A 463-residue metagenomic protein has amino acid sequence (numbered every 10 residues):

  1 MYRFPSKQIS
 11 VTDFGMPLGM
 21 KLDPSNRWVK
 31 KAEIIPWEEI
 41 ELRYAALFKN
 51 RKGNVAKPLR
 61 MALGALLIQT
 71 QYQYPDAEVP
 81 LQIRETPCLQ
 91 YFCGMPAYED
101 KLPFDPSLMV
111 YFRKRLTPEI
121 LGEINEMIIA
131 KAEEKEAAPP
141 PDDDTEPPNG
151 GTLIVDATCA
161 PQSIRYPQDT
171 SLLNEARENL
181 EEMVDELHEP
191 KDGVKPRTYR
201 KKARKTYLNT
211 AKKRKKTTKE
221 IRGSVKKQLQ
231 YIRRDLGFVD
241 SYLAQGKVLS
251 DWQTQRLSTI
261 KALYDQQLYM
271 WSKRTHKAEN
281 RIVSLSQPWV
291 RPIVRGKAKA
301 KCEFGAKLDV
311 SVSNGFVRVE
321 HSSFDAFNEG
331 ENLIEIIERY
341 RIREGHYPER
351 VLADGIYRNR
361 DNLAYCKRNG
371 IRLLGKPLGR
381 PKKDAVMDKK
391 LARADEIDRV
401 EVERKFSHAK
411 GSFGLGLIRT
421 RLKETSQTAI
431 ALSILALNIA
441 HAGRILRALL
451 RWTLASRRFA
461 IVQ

Functional and structural regions predicted by a protein language model:
M1-P36, L42, D384, R447-Q463: Charged, often Cys/His-bearing segments associated with DNA-binding zinc-finger transcription factors
L22-L67: Basic, short loop/linker segments at the boundary and entry of helix-turn-helix/winged-helix-like folds
N26, A65, V79-I83, D105-M109 (+8 more regions): Short, conserved catalytic/metal-binding motifs centered on acidic residues
K52-K57, P87, L352-R360, R380: Acidic, metal-coordinating catalytic cores used for nucleic-acid/nucleotide bond scission and strand-transfer chemistry
P96-Q287: Active-site- or DNA-interface-adjacent structural scaffold in DNA-acting proteins
R256-T259, Y264-Q267, W271-T275, K390-Q463: Basic, amphipathic alpha-helical segments enriched in Lys/Arg and hydrophobic/aromatic residues
L285-K299: Flexible, glycine/threonine-enriched loop-and-boundary segments that flank and lead into catalytic domains of large
K297-R343: Electropositive, glycine- and tryptophan-enriched low-complexity nucleic-acid-binding patches
